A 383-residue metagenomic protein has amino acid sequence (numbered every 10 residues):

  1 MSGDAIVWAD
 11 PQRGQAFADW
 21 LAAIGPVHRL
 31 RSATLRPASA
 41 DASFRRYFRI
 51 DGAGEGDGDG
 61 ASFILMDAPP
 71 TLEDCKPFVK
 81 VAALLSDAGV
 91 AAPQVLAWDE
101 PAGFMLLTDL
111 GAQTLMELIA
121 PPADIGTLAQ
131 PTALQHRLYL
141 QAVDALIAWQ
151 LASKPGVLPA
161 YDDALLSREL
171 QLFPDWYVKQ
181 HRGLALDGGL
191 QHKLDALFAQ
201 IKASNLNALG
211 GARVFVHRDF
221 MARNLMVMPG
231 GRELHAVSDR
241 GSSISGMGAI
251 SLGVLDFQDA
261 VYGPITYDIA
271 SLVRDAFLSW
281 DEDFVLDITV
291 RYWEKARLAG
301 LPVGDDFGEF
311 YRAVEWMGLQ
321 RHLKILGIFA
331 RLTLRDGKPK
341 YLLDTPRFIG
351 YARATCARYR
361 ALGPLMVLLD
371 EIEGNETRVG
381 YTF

Functional and structural regions predicted by a protein language model:
S2-R29: Juxta-kinase regulatory segment immediately upstream of eukaryotic protein kinase catalytic domains
F17, A23-V27, K154-P159, A164-L165 (+3 more regions): An alpha-helical support segment within catalytic cores of ATP-dependent transferases
A23-A33, A88-V90, L301: Short secondary-structure junctions
L30-F48: ATP-binding glycine-rich phosphate-binding loop
F44-D51, V95, W149, Q200-Y267 (+1 more regions): Active-site acidic catalytic loop and adjacent metal/ATP-binding pocket of ATP-dependent phosphoryl transfer enzymes
F48-L166, L172, V178-G183: ATP-binding pocket architecture of kinase catalytic cores
P174-H181, Y262-P302, W316-D336, F348-T355: Active-site activation/catalytic loop segments of kinase-like enzymes and analogous catalytic loops in related
K324-F383: ATP/Mg2+ or Mg2+-diphosphate-binding catalytic cores that bind nucleotide phosphates or diphosphates via glycine-rich
